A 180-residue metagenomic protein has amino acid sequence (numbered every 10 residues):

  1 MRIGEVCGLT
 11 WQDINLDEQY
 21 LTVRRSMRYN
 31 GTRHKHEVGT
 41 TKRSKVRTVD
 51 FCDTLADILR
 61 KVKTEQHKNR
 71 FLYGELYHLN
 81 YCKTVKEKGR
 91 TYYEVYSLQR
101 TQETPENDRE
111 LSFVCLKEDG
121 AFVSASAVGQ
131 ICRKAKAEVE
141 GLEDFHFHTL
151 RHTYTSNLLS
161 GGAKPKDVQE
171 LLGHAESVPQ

Functional and structural regions predicted by a protein language model:
M1-C7, S156-S160: Short pre-functional
I3, P165, S177: Helix-turn-helix DNA-binding elements, focusing on the entry/boundary residues of the two helices that contact DNA
G8-D13, Q169-A175: A short, basic/aromatic helix-end/turn motif that makes direct DNA contacts
G8-E103: Conserved tyrosine-mediated DNA breakage-rejoining catalytic core shared by Y-recombinases
N30-G31, F122-V123, V178: Flexible loop/turn segments at secondary-structure boundaries
T40-K42, T149, T153, P179-Q180: Ser/Thr-centric signal marking residues that sit in or immediately flank functional binding/regulatory motifs
V49, Q66-K68, L72-Y73, V85-E170 (+1 more regions): Short, basic (Lys/Arg/His-rich) helix/loop patches that form interaction surfaces in the mid-to-C-terminal regions
